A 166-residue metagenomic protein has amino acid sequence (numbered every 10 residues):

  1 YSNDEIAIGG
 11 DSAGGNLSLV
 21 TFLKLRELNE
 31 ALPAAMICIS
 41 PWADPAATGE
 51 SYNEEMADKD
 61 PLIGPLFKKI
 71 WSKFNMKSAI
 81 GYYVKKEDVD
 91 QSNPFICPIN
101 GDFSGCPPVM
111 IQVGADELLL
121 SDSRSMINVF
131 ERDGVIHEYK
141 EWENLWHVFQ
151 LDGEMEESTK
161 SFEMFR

Functional and structural regions predicted by a protein language model:
Y1-R166: Alpha/beta-hydrolase superfamily serine-hydrolase fold, recognizing
